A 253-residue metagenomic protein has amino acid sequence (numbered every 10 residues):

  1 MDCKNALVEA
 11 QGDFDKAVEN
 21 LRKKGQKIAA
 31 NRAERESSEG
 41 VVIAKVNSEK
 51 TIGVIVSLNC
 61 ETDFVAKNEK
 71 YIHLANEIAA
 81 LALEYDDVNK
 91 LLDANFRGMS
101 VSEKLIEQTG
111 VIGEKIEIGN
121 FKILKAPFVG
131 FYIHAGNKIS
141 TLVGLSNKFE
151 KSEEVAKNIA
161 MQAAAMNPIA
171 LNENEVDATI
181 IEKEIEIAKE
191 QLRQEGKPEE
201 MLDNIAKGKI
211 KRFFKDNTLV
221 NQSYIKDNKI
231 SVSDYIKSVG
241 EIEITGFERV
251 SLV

Functional and structural regions predicted by a protein language model:
M1-V253: N-terminal assembly/interaction segments in proteins that build large macromolecular machines
